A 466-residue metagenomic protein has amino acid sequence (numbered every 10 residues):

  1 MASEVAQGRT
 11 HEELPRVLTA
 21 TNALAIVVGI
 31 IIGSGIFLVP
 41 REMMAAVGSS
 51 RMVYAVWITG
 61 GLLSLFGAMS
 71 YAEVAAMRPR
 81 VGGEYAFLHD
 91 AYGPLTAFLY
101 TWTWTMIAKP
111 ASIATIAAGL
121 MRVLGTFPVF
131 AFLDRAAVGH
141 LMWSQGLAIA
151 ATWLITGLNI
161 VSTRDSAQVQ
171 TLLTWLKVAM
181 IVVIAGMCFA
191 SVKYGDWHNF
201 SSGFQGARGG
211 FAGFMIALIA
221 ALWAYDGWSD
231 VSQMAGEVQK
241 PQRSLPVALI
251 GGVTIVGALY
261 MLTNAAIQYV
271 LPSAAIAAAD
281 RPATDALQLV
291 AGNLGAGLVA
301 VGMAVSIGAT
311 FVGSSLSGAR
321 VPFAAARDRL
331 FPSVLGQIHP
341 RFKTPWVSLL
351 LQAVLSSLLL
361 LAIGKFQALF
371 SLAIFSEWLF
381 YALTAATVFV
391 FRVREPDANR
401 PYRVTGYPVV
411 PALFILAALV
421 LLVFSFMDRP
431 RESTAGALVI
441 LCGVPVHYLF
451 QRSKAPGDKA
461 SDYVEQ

Functional and structural regions predicted by a protein language model:
M1-R41, A45-R51, I58, S64-M69 (+5 more regions): Membrane-interface "cap" regions at the ends of multi-pass membrane proteins
E4-G8, E12-L14, V53-Y54, S70-F98 (+5 more regions): Flexible loop linkers connecting adjacent transmembrane helices in multi-pass alpha-helical membrane transporters
G8-L14, S50-Y54, A131-W143, W175-V301 (+1 more regions): Helix-loop-helix junctions that connect adjacent transmembrane segments in multi-pass membrane transporters
E42, L65-T152, G157-I160, M303-A324 (+1 more regions): Hydrophobic transmembrane alpha-helices that form the core helical bundles of multi-pass secondary transporters
A86-L88, G93, G125-R135, F204 (+3 more regions): TM-loop-TM module centered on a large, flexible mid-protein loop between adjacent transmembrane helices in multi-pass
L124, W143-Y194, R208, L249 (+3 more regions): Membrane-interface loop-to-helix entry segments
I181-I184, P322, A373-R400, A417-V420 (+1 more regions): Hydrophobic alpha-helical segments of multi-pass membrane transport proteins
V334-W346, Y381-E432, S453, E465: C-terminal membrane-solvent junction of multi-pass transporters and transport-like membrane proteins
